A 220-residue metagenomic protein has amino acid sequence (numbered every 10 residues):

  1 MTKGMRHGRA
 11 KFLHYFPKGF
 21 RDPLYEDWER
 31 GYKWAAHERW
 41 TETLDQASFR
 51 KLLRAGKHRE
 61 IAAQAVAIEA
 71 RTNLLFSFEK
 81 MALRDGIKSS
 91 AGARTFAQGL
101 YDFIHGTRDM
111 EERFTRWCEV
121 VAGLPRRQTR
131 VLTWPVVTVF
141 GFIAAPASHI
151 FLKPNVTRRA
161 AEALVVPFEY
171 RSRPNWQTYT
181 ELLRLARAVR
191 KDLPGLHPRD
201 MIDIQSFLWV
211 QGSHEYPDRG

Functional and structural regions predicted by a protein language model:
M1-R130, P146-G220: An N-terminal alpha-helical hairpin/helix-loop-helix interaction module that forms a charged, gly/pro-flexible surface
V137-A145: Contiguous, well-ordered alpha-helical segments that form the cores/surfaces of helical PPI scaffolds
